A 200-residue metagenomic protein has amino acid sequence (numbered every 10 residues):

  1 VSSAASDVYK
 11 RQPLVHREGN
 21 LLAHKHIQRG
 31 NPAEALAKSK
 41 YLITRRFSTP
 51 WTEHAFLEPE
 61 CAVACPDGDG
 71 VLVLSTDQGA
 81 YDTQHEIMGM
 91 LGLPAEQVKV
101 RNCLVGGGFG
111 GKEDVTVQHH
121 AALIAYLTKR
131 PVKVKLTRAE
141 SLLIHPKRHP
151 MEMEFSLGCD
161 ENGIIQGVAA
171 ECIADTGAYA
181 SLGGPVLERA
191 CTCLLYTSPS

Functional and structural regions predicted by a protein language model:
V1-A5, Y9, Y196-S200: Single conserved hydrophobic/aromatic residue that forms the stacking wall/gate of nucleotide- or nucleobase-binding
L21-A62, P150-S198: Glycine-rich loop/linker segments at domain edges
F47, W51, L91, A95 (+4 more regions): Structural signal for hydrophobic packing residues in well-ordered secondary-structure cores of soluble enzyme domains
V63-T128, P185-R189: Alpha-helical support elements that line or immediately flank enzyme active sites and cofactor-binding pockets
V73, Q97-C103, R130-A139, Q166-E171: Beta-strand segments within the central parallel beta-sheet cores of soluble alpha/beta enzyme folds
D77-A80, C103-G108, L136-P146, C172-G177: Acidic, glycine-rich active-site loops and adjacent beta-strand->loop/helix elements that engage anionic groups
Q84-E86, F109-V115, I144-H149, A170 (+1 more regions): Short acidic, glycine/serine/threonine-rich loops at helix termini
F109-C159: Glycine-rich and small/hydrophobic secondary-structure elements
